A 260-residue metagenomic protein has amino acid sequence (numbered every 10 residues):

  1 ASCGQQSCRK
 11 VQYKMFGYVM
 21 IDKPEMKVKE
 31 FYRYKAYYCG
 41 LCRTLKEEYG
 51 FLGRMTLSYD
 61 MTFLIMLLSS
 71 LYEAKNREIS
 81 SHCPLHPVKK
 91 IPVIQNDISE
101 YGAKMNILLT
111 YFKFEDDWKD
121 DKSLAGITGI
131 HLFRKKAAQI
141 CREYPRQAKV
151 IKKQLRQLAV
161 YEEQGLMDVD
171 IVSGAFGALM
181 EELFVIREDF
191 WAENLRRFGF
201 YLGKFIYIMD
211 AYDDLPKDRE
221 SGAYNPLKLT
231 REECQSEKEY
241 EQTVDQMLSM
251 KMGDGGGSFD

Functional and structural regions predicted by a protein language model:
C3, C8-R197, K204, I208-E241 (+2 more regions): Acidic catalytic motifs of isoprenoid enzymes
